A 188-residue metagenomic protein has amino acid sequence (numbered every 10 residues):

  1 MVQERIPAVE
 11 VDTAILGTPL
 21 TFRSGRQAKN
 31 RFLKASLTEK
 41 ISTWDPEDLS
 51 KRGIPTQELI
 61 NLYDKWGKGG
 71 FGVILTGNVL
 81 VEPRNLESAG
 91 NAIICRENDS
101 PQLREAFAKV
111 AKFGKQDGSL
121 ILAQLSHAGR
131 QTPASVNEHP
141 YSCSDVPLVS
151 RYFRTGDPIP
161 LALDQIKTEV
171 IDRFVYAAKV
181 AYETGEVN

Functional and structural regions predicted by a protein language model:
M1-N188: Flavin-dependent oxidoreductase catalytic cores
